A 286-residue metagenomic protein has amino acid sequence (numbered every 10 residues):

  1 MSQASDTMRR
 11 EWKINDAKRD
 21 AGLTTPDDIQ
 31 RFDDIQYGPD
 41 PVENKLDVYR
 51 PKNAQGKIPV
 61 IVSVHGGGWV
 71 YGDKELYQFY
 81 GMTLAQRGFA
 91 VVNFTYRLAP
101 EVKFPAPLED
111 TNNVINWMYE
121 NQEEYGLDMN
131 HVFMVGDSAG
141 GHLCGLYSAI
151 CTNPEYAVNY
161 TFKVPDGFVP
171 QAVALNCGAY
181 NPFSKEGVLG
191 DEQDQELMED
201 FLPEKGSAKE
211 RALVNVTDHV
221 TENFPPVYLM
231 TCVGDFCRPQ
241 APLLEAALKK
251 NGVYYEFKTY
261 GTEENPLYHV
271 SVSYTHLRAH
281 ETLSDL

Functional and structural regions predicted by a protein language model:
M1-R278, S284: Alpha/beta-hydrolase superfamily serine-hydrolase fold, recognizing
